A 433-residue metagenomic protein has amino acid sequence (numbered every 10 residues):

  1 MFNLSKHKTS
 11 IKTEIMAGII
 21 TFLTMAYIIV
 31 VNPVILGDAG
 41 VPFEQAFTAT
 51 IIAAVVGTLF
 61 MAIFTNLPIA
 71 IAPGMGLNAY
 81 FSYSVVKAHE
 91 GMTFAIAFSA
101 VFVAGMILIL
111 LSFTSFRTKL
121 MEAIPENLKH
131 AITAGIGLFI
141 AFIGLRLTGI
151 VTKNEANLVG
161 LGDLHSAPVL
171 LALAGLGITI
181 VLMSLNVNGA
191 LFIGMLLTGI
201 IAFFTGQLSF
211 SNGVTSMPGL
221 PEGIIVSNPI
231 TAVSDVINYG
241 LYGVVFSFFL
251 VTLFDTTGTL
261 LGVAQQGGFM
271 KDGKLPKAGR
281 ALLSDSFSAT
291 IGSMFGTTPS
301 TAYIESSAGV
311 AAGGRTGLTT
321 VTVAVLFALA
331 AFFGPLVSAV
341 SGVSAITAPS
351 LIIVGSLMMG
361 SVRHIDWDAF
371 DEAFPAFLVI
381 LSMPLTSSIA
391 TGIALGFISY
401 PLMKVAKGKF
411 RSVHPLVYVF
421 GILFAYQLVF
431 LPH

Functional and structural regions predicted by a protein language model:
M1-N32, A53, G74-I136, Q265-V362: Helix-loop-helix junctions within the multi-pass membrane cores of secondary transporters/permeases
M1-Q45, V159-L161, I193-G279, A425-Y426: Helix-loop-helix hairpins and the membrane-proximal interhelical loops of multi-pass alpha-helical transport proteins
I19-A26, V56-L59, I63, L145 (+4 more regions): Hydrophobic/aromatic residues within the transmembrane alpha-helices of Major Facilitator Superfamily
V30-V34, T50, T58, A79 (+10 more regions): Transmembrane alpha-helix boundary and packing residues in multipass membrane permease domains and related
G40-L59: Loop-to-helix transition at the N-terminal end of transmembrane alpha-helices
T48, S99-F102, F246, L283 (+1 more regions): Internal alpha-helical transmembrane segments of multi-pass membrane proteins, especially GPCRs
V55-M75: Juxtamembrane transmembrane-helix boundary signature
E90-I200, F204, V321-H433: Membrane-embedded alpha-helical modules
